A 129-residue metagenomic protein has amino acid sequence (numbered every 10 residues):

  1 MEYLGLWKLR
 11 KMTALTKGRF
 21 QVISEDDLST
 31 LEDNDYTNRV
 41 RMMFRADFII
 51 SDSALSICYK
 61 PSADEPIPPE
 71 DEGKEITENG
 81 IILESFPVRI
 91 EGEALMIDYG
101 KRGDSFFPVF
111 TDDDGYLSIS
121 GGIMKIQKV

Functional and structural regions predicted by a protein language model:
M1-K8: N-terminal helix-cap/turn-to-beta initiation motif at the start of protein domains
Y3, M42-A54, I90-A94, V109-L117 (+1 more regions): Short, solvent-exposed coil/turn segments at beta-strand boundaries
K8-T16: Short polar catalytic/cofactor-binding loops
M12, D52-Y59, D98-K101, S120-G122: Beta-turn initiation residues at beta-strand->coil junctions
F20-R89: N-terminal glycine/threonine-rich, aromatic-flanked beta-hairpin/loop signature
A63-D64, S85, Y116-V129: Edge beta-strand at a domain terminus
K74-I76, M96-G100, Y116-I119: Short beta-strand segments that buttress and anchor functional surface loops
I81-S85, R89-S105, T111-D112: Acidic, glycine-rich flexible loop segments
